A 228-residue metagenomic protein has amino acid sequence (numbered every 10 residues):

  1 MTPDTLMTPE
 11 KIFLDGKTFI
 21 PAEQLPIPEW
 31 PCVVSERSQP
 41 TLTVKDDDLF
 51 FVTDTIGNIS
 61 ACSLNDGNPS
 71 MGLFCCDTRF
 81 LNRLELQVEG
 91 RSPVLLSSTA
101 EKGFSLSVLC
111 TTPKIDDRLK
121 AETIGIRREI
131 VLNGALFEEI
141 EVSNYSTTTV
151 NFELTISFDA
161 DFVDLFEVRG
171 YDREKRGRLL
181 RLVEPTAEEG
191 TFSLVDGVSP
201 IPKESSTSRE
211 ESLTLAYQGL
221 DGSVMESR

Functional and structural regions predicted by a protein language model:
M1-R228: Terminal accessory carbohydrate-recognition/targeting modules of carbohydrate-active enzymes
